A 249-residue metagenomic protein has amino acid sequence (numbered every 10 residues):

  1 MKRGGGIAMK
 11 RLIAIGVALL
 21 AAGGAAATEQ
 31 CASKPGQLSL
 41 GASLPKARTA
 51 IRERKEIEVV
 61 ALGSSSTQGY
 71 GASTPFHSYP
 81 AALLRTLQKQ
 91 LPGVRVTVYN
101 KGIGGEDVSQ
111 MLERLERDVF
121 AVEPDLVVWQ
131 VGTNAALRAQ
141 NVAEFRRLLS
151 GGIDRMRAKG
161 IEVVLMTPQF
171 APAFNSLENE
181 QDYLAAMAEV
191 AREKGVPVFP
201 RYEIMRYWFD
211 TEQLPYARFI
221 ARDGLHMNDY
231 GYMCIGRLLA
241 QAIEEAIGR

Functional and structural regions predicted by a protein language model:
M1-A8: Short, Lys/Arg-enriched N-terminal segments with co-localized hydrophobic residues within the first ~10-30 amino acids
K10-I15: Sec-dependent signal peptide recognition, specifically the positively charged N-region followed immediately by
A18: A short acidic/histidine/glycine-rich donor-binding loop in glycosyltransferase catalytic cores
A21-G23: N-terminal signal peptide c-region/cleavage motif recognized by signal peptidases
A25-A27: Boundary at the C-terminal end of the N-terminal hydrophobic targeting segment
E29-G104, L115-E123: Serine-esterase "nucleophile elbow" of acetyl-processing enzymes
L84-T97, D107-R249: Alpha-helical cap/lid subdomain in secreted, periplasmic, or secretory-pathway luminal O-acyl-processing enzymes
